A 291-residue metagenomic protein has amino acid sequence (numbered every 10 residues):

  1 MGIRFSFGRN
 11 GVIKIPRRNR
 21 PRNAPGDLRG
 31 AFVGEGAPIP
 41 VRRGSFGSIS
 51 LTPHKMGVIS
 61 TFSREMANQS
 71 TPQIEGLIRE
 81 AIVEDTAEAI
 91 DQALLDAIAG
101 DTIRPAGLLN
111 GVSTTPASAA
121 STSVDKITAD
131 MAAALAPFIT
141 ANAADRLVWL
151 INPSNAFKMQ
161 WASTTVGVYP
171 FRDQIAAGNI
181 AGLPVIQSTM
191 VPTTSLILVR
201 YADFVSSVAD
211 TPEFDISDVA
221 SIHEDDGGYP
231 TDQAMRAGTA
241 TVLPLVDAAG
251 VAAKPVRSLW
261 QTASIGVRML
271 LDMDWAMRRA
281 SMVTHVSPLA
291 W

Functional and structural regions predicted by a protein language model:
M1-A144, Q160, V168-R172, G178 (+4 more regions): Acidic/polar, low-complexity extended loops/arms that serve as protein-protein interfaces in large oligomeric shells
G76, E80-V83, S163-W291: Sequence/fold signature of self-assembling virion shell proteins
